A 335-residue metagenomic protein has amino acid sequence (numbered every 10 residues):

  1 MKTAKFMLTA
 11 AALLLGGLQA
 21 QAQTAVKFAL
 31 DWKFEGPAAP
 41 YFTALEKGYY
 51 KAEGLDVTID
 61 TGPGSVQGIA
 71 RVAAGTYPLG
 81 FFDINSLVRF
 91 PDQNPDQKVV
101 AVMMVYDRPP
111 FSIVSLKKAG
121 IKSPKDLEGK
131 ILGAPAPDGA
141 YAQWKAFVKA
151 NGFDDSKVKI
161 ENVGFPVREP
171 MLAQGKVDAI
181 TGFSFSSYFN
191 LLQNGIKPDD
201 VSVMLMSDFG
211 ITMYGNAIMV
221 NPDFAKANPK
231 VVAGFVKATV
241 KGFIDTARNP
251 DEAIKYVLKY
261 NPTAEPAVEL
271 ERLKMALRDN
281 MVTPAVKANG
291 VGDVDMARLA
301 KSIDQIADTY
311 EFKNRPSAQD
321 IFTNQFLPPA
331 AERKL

Functional and structural regions predicted by a protein language model:
M1-L8: Bacterial N-terminal signal peptides that target proteins for export
L8-G17: Bacterial N-terminal signal peptides
A22-Q174, D178-F185, M204-M206, I211-T212: Short, glycine-/small- and polar/acidic-enriched structural segments that line small-molecule recognition paths
V105-S115, P198-F224, M275-M281, N324: Periplasmic-binding protein-like
D155-K159, P198-S202, T263-M275, F312-D320: Short, surface-exposed acidic
K226-E311: Secondary-structure end/capping motifs
A297-L335: Conserved C-terminal helix/tail region of periplasmic/extracytoplasmic solute-binding proteins
